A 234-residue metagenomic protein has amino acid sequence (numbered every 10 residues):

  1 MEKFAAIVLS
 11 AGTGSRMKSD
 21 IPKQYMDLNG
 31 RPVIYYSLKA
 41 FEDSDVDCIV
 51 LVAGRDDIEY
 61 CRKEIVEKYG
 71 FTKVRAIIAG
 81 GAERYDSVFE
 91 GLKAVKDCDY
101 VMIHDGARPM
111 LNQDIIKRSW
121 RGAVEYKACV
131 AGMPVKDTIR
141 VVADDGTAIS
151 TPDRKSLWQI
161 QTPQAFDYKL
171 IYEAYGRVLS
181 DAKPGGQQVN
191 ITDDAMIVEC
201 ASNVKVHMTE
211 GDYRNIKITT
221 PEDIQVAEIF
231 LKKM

Functional and structural regions predicted by a protein language model:
E2, Q159-M234: Conserved alpha/beta core of the MobA/IspD/sugar-nucleotide pyrophosphorylase nucleotidyltransferase superfamily
E2-I58: N-terminal glycine-rich phosphate-binding loop and ensuing alpha1 helix
V8, I34, G91, H104-D105 (+3 more regions): Residue-level signal for inorganic ion chemistry
Y35-C98, L179-Q187: Conserved N-terminal catalytic core of the sugar/cofactor nucleotidyltransferase
V46, F71, D97-C98, E125-A128 (+2 more regions): Short, high-confidence coil segments that cap the C-terminus of an alpha-helix and link into the following beta-strand
C61-E64, V88-F89, Q113-D114, R140-D145 (+2 more regions): Short, well-ordered secondary-structure micro-motifs
A76, A82-V142, Q161: Conserved beta-loop-beta/alpha segment of the NTase-like Rossmann-fold superfamily that binds/positions NTPs
V141-F166: Short, flexible, basic/aromatic active-site loop/helix in glycosyltransferases
